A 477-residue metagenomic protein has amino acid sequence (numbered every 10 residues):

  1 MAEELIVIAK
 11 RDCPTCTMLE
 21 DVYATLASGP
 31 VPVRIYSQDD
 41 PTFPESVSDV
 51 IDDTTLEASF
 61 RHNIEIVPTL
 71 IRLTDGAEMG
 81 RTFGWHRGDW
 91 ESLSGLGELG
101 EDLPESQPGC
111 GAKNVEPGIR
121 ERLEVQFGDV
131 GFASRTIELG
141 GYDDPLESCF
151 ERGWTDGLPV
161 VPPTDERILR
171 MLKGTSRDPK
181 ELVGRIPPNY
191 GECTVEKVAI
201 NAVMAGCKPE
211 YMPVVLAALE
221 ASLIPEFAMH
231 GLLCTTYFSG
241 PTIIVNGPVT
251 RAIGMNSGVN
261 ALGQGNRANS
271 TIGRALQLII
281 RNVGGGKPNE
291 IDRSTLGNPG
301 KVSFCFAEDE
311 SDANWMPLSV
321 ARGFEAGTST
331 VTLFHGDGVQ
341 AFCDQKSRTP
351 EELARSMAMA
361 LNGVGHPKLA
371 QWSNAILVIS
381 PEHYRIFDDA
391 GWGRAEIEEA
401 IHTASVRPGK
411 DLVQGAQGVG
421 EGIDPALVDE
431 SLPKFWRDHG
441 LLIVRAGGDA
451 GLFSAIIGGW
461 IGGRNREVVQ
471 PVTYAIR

Functional and structural regions predicted by a protein language model:
M1-Y23, V33-R34: Short active-site neighborhood of thiol/selenol oxidoreductases, capturing the structured segment around
A2-E3, G29, S37-D39, L70 (+1 more regions): Catalytic cores of nucleotide-enabled group-transfer and carboxylate-activating enzymes in metabolic and assembly-line
I8-D12, Y36-D39, S380-E382, A446: Structural motif
P30-T55: Thiol-based oxidoreductase modules, predominantly thioredoxin-like and allied folds used for disulfide exchange
R61-N63: Short loop/turn motifs at secondary-structure junctions and domain boundaries
E65-I66, I71-Q107: Non-catalytic, surface beta->alpha helical segment in thiol-disulfide oxidoreductase systems
G100-A133, G140: Iron-sulfur (Fe-S) cluster-binding modules
E124-R477: Non-transmembrane, aqueous-exposed alpha-helical and coiled segments at domain scale
